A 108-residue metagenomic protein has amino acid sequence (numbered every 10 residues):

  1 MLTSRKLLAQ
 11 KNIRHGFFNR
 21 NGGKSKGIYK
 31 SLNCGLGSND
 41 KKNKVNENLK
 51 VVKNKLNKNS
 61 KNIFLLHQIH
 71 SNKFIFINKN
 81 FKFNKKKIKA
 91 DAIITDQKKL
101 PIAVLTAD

Functional and structural regions predicted by a protein language model:
M1-D108: Active-site microenvironment for binding and transforming phosphate-containing groups
